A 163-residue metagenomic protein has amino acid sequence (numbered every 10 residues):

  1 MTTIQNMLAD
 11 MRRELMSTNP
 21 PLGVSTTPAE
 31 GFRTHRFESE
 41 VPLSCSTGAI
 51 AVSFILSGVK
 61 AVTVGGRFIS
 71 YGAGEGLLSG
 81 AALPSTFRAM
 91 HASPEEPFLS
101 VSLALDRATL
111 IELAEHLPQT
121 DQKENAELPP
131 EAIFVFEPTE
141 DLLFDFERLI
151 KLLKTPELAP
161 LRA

Functional and structural regions predicted by a protein language model:
M1-P28, V41-P42, L128-P130: A short, N-terminal "cap"/entry segment at the start of jelly-roll beta-barrel domains of the cupin/DSBH fold
T2, L113-A163: Amphipathic alpha-helical segments enriched in hydrophobic/aromatic residues interleaved with Lys/Arg
L8-A9, L56, L158: General helical secondary-structure elements
A9-T18, A104-T109, H116-A132: N-terminal/domain-start segments enriched in small and hydrophobic, helix-friendly residues, covering either
S25-K123: N-terminal regulatory/effector-sensing and dimerization cores that precede helix-turn-helix DNA-binding domains
